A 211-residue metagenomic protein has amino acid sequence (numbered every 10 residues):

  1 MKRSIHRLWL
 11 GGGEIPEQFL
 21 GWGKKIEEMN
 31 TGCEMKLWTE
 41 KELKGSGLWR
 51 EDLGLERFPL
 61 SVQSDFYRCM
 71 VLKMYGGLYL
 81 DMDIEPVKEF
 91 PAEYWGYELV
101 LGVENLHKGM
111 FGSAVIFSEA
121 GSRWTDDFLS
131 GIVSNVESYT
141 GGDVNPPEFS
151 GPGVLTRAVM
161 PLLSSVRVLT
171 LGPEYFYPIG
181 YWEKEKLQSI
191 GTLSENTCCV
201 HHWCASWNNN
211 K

Functional and structural regions predicted by a protein language model:
M1-S64, L80-K211: Glycosyltransferase-associated regions of secretory-pathway enzymes, highlighting luminal stem/catalytic domains
D65-G77: Small-residue hinge/turn detector
